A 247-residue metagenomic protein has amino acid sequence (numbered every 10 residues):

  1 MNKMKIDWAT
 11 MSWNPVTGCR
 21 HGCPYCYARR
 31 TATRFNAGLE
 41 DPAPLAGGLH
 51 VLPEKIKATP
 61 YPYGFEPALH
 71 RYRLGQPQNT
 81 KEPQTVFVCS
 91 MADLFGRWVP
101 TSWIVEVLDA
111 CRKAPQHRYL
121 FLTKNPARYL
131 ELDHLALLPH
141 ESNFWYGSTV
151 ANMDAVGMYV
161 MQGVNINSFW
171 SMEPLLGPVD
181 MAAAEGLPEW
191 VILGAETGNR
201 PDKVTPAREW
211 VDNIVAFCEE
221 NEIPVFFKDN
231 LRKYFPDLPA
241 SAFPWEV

Functional and structural regions predicted by a protein language model:
M1-F144, M153-M161, V179-A183, V204: Conserved Radical SAM active-site core
M1-S12, R34-G38, L176, M181-V247: Auxiliary Fe-S-binding modules of radical SAM enzymes
L45, V105-D109, P139-E141, G163-I166 (+3 more regions): Short, low-complexity, polar/charged sequence segments that are solvent-exposed and flexible
T85-F87, R118-L120, N143-G147, N167-S171 (+2 more regions): Structural preference for beta-strand elements that scaffold enzyme active sites
M91-D93, K124-P126, T149-M153, E173-L175 (+2 more regions): Active-site beta-loop-alpha junctions enriched in small/polar residues
A110-H117, G163-N167, N213-P224: A structural motif corresponding to the C-terminal end of an alpha-helix and its immediate exit/capping segment
H134, L138, N143-G147, D237-V247: Short, electropositive alpha-helical surface patch
Y159-L187: A mid-sequence, solvent-exposed acidic-amphipathic segment
